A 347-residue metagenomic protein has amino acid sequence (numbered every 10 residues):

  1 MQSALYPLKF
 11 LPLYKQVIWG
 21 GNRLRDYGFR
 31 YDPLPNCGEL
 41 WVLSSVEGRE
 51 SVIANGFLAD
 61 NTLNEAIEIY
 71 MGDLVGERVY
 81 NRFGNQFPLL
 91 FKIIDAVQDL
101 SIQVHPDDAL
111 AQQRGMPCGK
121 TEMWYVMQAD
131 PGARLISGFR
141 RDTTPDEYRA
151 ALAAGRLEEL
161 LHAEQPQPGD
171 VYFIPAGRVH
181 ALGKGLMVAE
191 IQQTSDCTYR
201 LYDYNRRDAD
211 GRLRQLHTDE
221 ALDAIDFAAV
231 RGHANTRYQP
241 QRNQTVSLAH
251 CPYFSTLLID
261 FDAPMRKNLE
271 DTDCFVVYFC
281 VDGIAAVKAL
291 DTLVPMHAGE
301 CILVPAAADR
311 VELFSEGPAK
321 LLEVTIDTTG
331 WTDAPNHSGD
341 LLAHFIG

Functional and structural regions predicted by a protein language model:
M1-T143, D203-R231, T256, T328-T329 (+2 more regions): Transition-metal
G84-Q86, I94-D99, D108, C118 (+5 more regions): Ligand-binding loop in jelly-roll beta-barrel domains
F91, L100, E122-Y125, A163-E164 (+5 more regions): His/acidic/aromatic-lined binding-pocket segments of jelly-roll/cupin-type domains and related regulatory beta-sandwich
D142-A154, T272-D282, A286: Short, basic/aromatic beta-hairpin or loop at an interaction surface
A151-R200: Loop-centered beta-sheet repeat module
L160-F173, M187, A289-A308: Short acidic-glycine-tyrosine-enriched beta hairpin
Y199-T272: C-terminal amphipathic alpha-helical segment
M265-K267, G283-K288: Short beta-strand segments in beta-sandwich/barrel cores
